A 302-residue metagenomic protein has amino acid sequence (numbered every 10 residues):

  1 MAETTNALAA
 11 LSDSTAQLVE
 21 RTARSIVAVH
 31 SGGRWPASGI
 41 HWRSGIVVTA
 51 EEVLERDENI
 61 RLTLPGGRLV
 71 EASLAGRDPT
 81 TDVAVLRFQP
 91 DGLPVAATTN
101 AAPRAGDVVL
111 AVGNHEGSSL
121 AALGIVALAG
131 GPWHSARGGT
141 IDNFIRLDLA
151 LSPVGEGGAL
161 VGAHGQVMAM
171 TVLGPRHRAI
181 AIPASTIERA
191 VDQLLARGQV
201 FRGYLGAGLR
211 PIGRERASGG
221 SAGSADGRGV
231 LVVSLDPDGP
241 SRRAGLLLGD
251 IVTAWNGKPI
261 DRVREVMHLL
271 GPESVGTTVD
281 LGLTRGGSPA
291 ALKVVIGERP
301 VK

Functional and structural regions predicted by a protein language model:
M1-V19, A111, A163, V167-A225 (+6 more regions): C-terminal cap/linker of serine protease catalytic domains
A2-A7, S31-L120, F144-I145, P153-V154 (+7 more regions): Conserved active-site neighborhood of the chymotrypsin/trypsin-like protease fold
A23-S25, A84, F88-A97, L120-H177 (+2 more regions): Active-site region of chymotrypsin-like
W42-R43, G162-A163, N256, R285: A cytosolic small-molecule/anion-sensing beta-strand core signal
A75-D82, A129-I145, Q193-F201, I212-G229: Gly/Ser-enriched beta-turn/beta-hairpin loop segments
P103-V108, V161-V167, L247-A254: Short, well-structured beta-strand-loop connectors
L149-A159, R210-A254, K258-D261: PDZ/PDZ-like domain segments forming the peptide/carboxylate-binding groove, activating on the N-terminal beta-strands
